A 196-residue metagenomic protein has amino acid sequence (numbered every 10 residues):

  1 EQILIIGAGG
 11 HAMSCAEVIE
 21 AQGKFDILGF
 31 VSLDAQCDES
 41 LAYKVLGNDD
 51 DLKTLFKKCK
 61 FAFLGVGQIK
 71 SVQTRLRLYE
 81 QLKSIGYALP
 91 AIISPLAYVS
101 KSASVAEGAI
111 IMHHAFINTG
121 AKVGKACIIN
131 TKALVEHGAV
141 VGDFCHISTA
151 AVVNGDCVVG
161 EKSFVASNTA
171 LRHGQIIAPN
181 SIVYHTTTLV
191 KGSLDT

Functional and structural regions predicted by a protein language model:
E1-I19: Glycine-rich adenosine-cofactor-binding loop
M13-E17, Q73-L76, D143: Alpha-helical elements of the RecA-like P-loop NTPase motor core of helicases
I19-Q22, Y79-Q81: Short, solvent-exposed amphipathic alpha-helical segments in soluble enzyme and RNA/protein-processing domains
Q22-E39: NAD(P)-binding Rossmann-fold cofactor-contacting core
L28, K60, E107: Conserved acidic residues
C37-S94, Y98: Phosphate-bearing ligand-interacting subdomains that bind or position ATP/ADP/UDP/GDP/NAD(P) or nucleotide-linked
A91-T196: Structural signal for interior beta-strand "rungs" in well-ordered beta-sheet cores of soluble enzyme domains
